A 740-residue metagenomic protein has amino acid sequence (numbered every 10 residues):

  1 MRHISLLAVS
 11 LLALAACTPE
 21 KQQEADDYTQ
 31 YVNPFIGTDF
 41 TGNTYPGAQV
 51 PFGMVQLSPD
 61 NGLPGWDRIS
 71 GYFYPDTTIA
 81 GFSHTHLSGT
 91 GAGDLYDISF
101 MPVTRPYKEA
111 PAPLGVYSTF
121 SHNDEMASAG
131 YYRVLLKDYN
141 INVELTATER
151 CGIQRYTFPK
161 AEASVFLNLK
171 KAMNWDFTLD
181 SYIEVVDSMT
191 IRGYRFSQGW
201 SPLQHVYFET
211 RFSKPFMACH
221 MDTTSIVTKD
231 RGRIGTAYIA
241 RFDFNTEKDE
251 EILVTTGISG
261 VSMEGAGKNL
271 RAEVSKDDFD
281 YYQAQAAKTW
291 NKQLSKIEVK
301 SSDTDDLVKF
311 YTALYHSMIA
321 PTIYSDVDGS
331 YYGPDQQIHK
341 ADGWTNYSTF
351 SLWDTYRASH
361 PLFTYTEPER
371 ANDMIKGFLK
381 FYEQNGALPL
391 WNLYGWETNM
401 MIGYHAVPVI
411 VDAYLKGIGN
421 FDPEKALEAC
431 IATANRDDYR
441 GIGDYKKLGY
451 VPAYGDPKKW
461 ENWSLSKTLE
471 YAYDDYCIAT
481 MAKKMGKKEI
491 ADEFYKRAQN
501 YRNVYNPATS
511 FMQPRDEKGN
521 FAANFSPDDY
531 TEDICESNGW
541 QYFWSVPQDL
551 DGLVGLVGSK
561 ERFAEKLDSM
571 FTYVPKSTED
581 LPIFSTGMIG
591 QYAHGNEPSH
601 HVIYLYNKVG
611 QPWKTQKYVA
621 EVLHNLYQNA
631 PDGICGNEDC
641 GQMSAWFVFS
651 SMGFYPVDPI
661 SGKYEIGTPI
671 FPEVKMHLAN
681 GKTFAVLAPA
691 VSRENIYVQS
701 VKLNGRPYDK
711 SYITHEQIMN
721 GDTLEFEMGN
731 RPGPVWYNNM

Functional and structural regions predicted by a protein language model:
M1-I4: Positively charged n-region of N-terminal signal peptides that target proteins for export
L6-V9: Sec-dependent N-terminal signal peptides
L14-A16: C-terminal motif of bacterial Sec signal peptides marking the signal peptidase cleavage site
Q22-H360, T364-P408, Y414-L469, C477-N503 (+8 more regions): Accessory carbohydrate-recognition regions in carbohydrate-active enzymes
D474: ATP-dependent phospho-/nucleotidyl transfer catalytic cores
F684-A690: Beta-strand-rich recognition domains
